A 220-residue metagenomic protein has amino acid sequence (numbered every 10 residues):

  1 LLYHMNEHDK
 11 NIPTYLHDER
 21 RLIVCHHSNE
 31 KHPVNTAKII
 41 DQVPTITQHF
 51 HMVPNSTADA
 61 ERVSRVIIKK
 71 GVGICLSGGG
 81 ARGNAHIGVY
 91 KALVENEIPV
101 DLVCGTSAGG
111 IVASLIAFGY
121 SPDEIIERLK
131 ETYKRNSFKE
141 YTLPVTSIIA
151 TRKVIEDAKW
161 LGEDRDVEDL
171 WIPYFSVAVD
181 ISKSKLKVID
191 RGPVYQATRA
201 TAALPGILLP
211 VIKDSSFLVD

Functional and structural regions predicted by a protein language model:
Y3-C104, S114-V219: Patatin-like phospholipase
G105, G109: Gly/Ala-rich beta-loop-alpha elbow adjacent to hydrolase catalytic centers
